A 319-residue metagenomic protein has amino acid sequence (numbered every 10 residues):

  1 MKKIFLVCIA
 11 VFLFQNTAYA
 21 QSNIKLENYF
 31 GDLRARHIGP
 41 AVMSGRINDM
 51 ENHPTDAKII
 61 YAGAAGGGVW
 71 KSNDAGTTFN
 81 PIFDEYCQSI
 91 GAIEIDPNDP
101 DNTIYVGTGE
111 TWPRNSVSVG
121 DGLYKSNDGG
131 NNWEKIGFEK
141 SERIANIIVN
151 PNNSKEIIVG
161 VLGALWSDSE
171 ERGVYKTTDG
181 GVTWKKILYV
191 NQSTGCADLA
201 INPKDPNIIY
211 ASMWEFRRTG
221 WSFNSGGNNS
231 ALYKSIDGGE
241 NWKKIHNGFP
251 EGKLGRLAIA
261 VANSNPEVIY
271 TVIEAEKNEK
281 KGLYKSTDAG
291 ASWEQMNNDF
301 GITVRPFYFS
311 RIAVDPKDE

Functional and structural regions predicted by a protein language model:
M1-N23: Bacterial Sec-dependent N-terminal signal peptides
Q21-E319: Beta-propeller blade termini and top-face loops
